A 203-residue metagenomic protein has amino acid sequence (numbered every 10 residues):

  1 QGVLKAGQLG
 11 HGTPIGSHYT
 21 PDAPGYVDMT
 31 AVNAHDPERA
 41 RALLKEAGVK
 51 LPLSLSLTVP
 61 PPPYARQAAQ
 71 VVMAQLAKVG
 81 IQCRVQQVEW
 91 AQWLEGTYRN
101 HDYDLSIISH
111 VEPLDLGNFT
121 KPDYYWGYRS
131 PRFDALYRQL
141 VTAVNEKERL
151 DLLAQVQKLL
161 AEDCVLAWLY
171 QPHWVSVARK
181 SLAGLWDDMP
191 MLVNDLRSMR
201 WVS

Functional and structural regions predicted by a protein language model:
Q1-V27, P63-M73, L94-S203: Detector for C-terminal structural segments
M29-H35: DNA breakage-rejoining catalytic core of tyrosine-based enzymes
P37, W90-A91, A154: Structural motif corresponding to alpha-helix initiation and N-cap regions
P37-S56: Immediate post-signal peptide segment of exported/extracytoplasmic ligand-binding proteins
L51-P61, C83-Q86, D104: Short, well-ordered beta-strand elements
L55-S56, R84-Y98, W174: Acidic/histidine-enriched alpha-helical segments
G80: Short glycine-rich hinge loops at helix-strand junctions in the catalytic core of two-component histidine kinases
